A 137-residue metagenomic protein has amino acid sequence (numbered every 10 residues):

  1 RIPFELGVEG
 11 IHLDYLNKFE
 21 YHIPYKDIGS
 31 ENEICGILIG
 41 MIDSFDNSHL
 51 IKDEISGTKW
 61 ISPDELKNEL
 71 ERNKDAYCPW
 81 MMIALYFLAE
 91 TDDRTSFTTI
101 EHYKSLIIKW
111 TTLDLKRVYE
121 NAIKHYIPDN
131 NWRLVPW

Functional and structural regions predicted by a protein language model:
R1-L16, L38: The catalytic Nudix box helix
Y15-W137: Nudix hydrolase/Nudix homology domain
